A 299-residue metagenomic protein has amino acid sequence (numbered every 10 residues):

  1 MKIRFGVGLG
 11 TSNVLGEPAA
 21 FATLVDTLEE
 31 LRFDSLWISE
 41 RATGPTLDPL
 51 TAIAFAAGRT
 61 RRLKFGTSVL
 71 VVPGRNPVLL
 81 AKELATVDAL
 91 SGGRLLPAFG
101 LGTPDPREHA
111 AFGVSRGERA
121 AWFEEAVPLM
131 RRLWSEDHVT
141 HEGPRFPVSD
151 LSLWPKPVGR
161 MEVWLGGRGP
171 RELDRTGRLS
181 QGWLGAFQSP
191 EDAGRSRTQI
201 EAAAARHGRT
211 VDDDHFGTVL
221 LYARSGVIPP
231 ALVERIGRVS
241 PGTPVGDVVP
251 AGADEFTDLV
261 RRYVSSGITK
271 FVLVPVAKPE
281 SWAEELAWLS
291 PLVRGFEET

Functional and structural regions predicted by a protein language model:
M1-R59, M161, V276-E280, E284: N-terminal beta1-alpha1-beta2 module of alpha/beta enzyme domains
K2-E17, G74-T140, A186-F187, E191: Flexible, glycine-rich active-site loops centered on histidine and acidic residues that chelate a metal or position
F5-L9, L36-I38, F65-S68, L95-F99 (+4 more regions): Hydrophobic faces of well-ordered beta-strands that scaffold small-molecule active sites in alpha/beta enzyme cores
G6-A19, L70-V78, P157-R168, P241-D254: Active-site mouth loops of central-metabolism enzymes
L15-L28, L79-E83, L165-R175, L232 (+1 more regions): Short, acidic/polar
L28, R32, A56, V87 (+7 more regions): Conserved, mostly hydrophobic/aromatic
F33, G92, S180-Q181, I268: A structural motif
F112, R116-S152, A186-T299: An alpha-helical appendage that flanks or caps ligand/catalytic pockets
